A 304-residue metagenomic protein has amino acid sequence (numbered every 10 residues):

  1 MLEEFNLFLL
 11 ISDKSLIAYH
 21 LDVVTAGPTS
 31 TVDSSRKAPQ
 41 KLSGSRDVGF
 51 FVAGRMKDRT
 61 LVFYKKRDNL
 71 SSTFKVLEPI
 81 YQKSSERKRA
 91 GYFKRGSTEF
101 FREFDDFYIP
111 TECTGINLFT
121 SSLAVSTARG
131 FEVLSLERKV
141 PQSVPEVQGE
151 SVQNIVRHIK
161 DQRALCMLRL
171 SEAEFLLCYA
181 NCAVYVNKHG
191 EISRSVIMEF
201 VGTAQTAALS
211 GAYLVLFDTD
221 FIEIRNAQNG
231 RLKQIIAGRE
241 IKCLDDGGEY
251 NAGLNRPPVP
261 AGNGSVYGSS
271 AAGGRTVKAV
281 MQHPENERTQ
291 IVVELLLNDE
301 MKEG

Functional and structural regions predicted by a protein language model:
M1-R194, V201-R231, E240-G304: Eukaryotic assembly scaffold/adaptor repeat-domain signature, activating on surface loops/turns that link repeats
Q234-I235: Extended acidic/polar alpha-helical scaffold segments
